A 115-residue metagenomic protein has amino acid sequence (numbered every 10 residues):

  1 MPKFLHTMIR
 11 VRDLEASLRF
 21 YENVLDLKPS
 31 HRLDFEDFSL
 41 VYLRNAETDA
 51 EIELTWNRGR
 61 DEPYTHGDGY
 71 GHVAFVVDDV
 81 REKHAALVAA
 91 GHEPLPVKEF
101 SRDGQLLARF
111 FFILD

Functional and structural regions predicted by a protein language model:
P2, M8-E51: Core segments of cupin and vicinal oxygen chelate
K3, S30-H31, Y42, F75 (+1 more regions): Vicinal oxygen chelate
F4-H6, D68-V73: Eukaryotic phosphotyrosine signaling hubs
D13-L14, D78-R81: Helix N-cap motif at beta-to-alpha junctions
S17-F20, K83-L87: Hydrophobic side chains in well-ordered alpha-helices
D37, G69, L107: Exposed loop/turn and edge beta-strand positions of beta-sandwich/beta-sheet ligand-binding modules
A46-A50, G59-D61, V80-E82: Short, charged/polar surface micro-motifs in flexible loops or helix N-caps
E53-T55, F112: Conserved beta-strand in the GNAT
